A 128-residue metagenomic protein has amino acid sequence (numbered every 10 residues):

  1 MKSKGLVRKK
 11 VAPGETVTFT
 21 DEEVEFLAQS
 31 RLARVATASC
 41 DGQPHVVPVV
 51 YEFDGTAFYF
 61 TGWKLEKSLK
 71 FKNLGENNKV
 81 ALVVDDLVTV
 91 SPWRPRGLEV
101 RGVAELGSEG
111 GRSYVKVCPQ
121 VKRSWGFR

Functional and structural regions predicted by a protein language model:
M1-Q29: Extreme N-terminal tail/first-helix region
K4-R8, C40, E76: A periodicity- and composition-biased signal for non-globular, repetitive helical segments
K10, K64-V121: Short, structured beta-strand-loop surface elements
E25-S30, F71-G75: Short, mixed-charge, low-aromatic patches
S30-W63, L82: Short beta-strand segments
G126-R128: Short, C-terminally biased terminal segments at protein or domain edges
